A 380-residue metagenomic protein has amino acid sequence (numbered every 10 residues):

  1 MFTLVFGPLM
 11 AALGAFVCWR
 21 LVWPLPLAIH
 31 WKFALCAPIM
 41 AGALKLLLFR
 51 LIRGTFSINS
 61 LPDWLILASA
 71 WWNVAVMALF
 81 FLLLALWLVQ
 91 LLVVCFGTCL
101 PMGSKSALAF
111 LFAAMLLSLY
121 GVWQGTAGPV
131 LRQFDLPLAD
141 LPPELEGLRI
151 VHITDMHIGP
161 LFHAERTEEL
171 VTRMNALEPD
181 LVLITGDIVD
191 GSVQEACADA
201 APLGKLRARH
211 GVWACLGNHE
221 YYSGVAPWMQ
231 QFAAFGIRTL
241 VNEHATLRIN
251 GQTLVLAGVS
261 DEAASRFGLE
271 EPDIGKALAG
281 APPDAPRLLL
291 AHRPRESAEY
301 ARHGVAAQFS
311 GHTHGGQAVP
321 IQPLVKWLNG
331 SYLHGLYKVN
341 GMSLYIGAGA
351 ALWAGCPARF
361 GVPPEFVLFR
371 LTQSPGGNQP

Functional and structural regions predicted by a protein language model:
M1-A127, N378-Q379: Non-catalytic terminal accessory segments
T126-L141: Alpha-helical transmembrane signal-anchor/signal-peptide segments
L141-P380: Soluble catalytic domains of enzymes that build or remodel membrane lipids, polysaccharides, and related
